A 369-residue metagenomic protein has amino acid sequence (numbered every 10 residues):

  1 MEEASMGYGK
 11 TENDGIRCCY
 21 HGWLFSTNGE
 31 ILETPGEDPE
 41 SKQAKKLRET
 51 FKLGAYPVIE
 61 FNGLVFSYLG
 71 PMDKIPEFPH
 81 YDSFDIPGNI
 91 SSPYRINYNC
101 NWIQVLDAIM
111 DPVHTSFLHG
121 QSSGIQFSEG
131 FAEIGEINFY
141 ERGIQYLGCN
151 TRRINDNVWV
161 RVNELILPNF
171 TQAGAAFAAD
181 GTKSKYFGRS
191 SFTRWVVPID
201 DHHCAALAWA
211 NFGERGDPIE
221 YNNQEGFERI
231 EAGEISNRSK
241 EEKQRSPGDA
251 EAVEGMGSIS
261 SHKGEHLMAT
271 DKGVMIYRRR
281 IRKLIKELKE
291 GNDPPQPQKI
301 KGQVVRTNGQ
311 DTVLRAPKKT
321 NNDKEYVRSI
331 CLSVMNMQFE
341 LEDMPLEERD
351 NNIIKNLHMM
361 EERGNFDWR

Functional and structural regions predicted by a protein language model:
M1-L69: Active-site-proximal cofactor/substrate-binding loop regions of enzyme domains
F66, M72-R369: C-terminal catalytic domain of Rieske-type non-heme iron oxygenases
